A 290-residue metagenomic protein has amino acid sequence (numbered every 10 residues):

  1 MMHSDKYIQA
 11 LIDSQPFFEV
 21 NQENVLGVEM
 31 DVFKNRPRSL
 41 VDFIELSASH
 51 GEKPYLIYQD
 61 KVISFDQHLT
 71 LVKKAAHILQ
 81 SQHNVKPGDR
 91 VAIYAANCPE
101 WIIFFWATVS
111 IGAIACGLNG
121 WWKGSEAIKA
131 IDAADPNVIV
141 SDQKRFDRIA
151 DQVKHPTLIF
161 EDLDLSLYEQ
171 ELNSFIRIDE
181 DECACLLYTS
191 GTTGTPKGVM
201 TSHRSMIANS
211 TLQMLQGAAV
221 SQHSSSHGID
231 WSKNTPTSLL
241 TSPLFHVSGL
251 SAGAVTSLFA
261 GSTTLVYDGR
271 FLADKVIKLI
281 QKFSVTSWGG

Functional and structural regions predicted by a protein language model:
M1-P37: Flexible, non-catalytic linker and terminal segments flanking ANL/adenylate-forming cores
M1-Q15, W106, S110-R177: Structural core segment of the AMP-binding/adenylate-forming
V32-R36, V41, E52-K86, A92-W106 (+1 more regions): Conserved AMP-binding/adenylate-forming core of the ANL superfamily
E52, E171-Y188, G194-T195, S225 (+1 more regions): Conserved pre-ATP/AMP-binding loop-to-beta segment of ANL
S64-D66, A184-L215, V220: Conserved AMP-binding A3 loop
A76, D89-R90, A96-G124, A133-V138 (+3 more regions): A short helix-loop-beta submotif of the ANL/AMP-binding
A96, S141-R148, S242, K282-G290: Adenylate-forming
I207-L240, F245-S287: Conserved AMP-binding/adenylation subdomain of ANL enzymes
